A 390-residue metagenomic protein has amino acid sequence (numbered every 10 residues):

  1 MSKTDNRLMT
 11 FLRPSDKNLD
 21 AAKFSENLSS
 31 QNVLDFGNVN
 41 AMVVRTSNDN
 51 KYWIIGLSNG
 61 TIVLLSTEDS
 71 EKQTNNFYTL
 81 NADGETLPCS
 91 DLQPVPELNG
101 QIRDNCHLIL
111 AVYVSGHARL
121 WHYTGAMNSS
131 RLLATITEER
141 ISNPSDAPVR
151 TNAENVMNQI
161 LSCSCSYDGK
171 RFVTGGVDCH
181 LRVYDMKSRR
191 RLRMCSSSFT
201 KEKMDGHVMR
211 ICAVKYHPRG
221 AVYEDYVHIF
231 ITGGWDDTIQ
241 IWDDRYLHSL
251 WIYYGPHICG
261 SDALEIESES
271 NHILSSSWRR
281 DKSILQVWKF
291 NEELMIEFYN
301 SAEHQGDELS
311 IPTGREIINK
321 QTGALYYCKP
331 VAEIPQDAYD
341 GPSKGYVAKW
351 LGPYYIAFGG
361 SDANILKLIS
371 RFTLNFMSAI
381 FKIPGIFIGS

Functional and structural regions predicted by a protein language model:
M1-S390: WD40-repeat beta-propeller superdomains and closely related acidic/aromatic-rich repeat-like regions
